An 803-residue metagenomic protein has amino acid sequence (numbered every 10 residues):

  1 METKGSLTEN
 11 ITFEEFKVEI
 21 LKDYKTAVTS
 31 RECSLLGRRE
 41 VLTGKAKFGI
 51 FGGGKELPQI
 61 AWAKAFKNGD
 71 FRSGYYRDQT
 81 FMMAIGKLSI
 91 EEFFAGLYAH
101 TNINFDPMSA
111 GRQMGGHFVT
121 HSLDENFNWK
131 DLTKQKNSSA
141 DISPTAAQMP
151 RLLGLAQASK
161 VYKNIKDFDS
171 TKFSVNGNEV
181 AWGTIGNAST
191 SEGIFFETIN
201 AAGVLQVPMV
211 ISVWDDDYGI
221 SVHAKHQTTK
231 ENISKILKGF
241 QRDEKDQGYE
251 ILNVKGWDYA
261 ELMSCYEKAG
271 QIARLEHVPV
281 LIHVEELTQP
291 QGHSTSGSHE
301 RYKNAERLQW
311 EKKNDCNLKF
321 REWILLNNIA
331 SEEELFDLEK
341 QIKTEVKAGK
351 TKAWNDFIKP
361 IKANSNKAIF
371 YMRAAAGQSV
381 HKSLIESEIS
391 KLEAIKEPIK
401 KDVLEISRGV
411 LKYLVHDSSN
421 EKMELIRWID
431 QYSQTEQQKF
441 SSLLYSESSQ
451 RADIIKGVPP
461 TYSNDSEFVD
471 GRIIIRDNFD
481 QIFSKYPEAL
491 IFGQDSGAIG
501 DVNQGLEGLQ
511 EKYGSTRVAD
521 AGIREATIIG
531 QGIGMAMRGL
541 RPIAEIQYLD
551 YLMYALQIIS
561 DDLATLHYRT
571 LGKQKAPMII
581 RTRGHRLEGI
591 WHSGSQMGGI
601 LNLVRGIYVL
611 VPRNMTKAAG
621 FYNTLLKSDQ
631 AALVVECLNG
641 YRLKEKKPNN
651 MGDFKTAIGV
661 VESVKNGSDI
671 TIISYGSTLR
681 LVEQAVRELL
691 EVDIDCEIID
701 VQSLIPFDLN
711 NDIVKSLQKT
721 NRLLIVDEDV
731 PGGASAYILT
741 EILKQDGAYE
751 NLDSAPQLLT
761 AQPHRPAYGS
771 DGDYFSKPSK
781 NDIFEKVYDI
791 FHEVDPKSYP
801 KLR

Functional and structural regions predicted by a protein language model:
M1-P58, K64-A65, P290-G292, S296-Y513 (+2 more regions): Conserved acidic/glycine
E32-S212, D217-G219, H223-Q241, I590-H592 (+3 more regions): Cofactor-binding active-site loop characterized by glycine-rich and histidine/acidic residues
E56-I60, N137-G219, V254-I272, L490 (+4 more regions): Thiamine diphosphate
G69-S73, K136, M149-P150, E179-G183 (+14 more regions): Structural motif
Y75-Q79, A110-M114, H121-L123, A147-Q148 (+16 more regions): Fold-independent oxyanion-binding glycine-rich loops and adjacent beta-strand/coil segments at enzyme active sites
K130-S139, A147, M423-P460, R605-V609 (+1 more regions): Helix-enriched interaction subdomains in cytosolic or periplasmic regions, typified by TIR/SEFIR signaling/NADase cores
M209-K396, V403, L638-R803: Thiamine diphosphate
Q574, G584-E588, H592, M597 (+3 more regions): Active-site phosphate/pyrophosphate-binding segments
